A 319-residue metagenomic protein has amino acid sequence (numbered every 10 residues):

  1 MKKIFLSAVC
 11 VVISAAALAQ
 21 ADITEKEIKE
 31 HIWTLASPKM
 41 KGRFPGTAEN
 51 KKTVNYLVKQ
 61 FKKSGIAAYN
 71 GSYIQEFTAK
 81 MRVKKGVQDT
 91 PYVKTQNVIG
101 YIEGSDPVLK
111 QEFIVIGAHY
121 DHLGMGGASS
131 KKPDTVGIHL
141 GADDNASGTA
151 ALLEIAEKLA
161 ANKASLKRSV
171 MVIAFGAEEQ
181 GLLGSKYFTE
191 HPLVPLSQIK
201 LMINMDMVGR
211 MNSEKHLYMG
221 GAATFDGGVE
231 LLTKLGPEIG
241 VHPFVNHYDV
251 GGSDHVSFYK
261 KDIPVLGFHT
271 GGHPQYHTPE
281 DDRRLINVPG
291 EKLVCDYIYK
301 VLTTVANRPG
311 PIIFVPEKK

Functional and structural regions predicted by a protein language model:
M1-I23: Bacterial Sec-dependent N-terminal signal peptides
A17-A68, Q111, K319: N-terminal hydrophobic or amphipathic helices/low-complexity stretches enriched in small/hydrophobic/Pro/Gly
A21, P38-A48, K84-D89, D134-N145 (+4 more regions): Second-shell loop/turn segments in exported
K39-G42, F61, A67-A68, M81-V83 (+8 more regions): Solvent-exposed loop/turn segments at secondary-structure junctions within structured extracellular/periplasmic domains
R43-E103: A non-catalytic alpha/beta surface segment that caps or lines the substrate-entry region of metallo-dependent hydrolase
L109-K110, I116-G117, H122, G126-Q180 (+1 more regions): Alpha-helical metal-binding/catalytic segments enriched in His/Glu/Asp
A161, P274-K319: His/Asp/Glu-rich mid-to-C-terminal helical/loop segments that flank catalytic regions of hydrolases
F175-H273, I313: Metal-dependent peptidase/peptidase-like ectodomains
